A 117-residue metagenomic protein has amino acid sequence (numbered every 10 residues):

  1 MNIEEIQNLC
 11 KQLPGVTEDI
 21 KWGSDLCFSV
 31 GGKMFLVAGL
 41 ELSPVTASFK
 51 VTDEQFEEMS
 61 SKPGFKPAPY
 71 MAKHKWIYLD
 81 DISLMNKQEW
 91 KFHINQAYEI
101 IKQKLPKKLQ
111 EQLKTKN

Functional and structural regions predicted by a protein language model:
M1-N117: Charge-dense, helix-prone N-terminal extensions
